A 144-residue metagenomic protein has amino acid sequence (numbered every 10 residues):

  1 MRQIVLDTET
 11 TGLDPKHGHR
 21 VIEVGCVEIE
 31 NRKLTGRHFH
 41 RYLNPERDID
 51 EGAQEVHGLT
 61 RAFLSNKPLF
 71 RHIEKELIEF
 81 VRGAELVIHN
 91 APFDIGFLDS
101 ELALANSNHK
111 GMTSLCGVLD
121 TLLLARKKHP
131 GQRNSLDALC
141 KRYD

Functional and structural regions predicted by a protein language model:
M1-L115, R126-D144: Conserved non-catalytic scaffold segment of RNase H-like nuclease domains
